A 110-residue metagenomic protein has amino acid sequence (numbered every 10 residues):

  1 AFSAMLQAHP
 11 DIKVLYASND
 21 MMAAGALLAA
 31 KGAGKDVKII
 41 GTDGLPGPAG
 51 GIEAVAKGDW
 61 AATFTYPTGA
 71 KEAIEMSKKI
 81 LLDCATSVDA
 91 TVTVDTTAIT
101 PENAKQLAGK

Functional and structural regions predicted by a protein language model:
A1-K110: A residue-level marker of the well-folded mature domains of exported/periplasmic proteins
